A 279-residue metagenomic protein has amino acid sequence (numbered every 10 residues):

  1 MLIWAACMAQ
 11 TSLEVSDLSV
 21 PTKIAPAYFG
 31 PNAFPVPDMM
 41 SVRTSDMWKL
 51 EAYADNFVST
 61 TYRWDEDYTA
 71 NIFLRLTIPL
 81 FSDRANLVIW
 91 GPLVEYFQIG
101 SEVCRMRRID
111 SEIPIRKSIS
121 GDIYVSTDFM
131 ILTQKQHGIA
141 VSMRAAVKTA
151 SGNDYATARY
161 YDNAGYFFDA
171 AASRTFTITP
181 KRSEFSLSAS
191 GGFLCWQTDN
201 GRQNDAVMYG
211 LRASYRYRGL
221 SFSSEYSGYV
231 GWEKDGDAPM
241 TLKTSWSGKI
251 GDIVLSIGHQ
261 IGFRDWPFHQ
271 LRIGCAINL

Functional and structural regions predicted by a protein language model:
M1-E14: Bacterial Sec-dependent N-terminal signal peptides
T11-S151, A156, N163-T177, L220-E225 (+3 more regions): Transmembrane beta-barrel domains of Gram-negative outer membranes and organellar outer membranes
D65-T69, R116-D122, R159-G165, R182 (+3 more regions): Transmembrane beta-barrel outer-membrane domains
Y96-S101, G152-A156, W196-N200, E233-G236 (+1 more regions): Outer-membrane beta-barrel proteins
I109-E112, N200-G201, V207-L279: Outer membrane beta-barrel transmembrane domains
Y161-G231: Detector for outer-membrane/organellar transmembrane beta-barrel domains, recognizing the amphipathic beta-strand
